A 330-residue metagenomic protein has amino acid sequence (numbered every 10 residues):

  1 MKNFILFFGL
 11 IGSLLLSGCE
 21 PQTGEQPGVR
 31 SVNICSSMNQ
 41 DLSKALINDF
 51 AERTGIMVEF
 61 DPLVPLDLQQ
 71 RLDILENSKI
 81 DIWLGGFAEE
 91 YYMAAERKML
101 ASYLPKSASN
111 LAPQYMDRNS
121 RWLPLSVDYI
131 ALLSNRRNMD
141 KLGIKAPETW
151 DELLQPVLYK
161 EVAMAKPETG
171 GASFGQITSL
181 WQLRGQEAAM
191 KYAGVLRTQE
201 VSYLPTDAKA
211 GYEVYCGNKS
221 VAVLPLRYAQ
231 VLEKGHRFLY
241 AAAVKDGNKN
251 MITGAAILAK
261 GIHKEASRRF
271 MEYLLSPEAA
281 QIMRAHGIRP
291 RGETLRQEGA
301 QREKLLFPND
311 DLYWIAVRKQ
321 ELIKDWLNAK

Functional and structural regions predicted by a protein language model:
M1-S31: Short, low-complexity disordered leader/linker segments with a strong preference for bacterial N-terminal type II
C19-M93: Early extracytoplasmic/lumenal segment of secretory-pathway proteins
S37, S78-N218: Extracytoplasmic ligand-binding site segments that recognize negatively charged/polar headgroups
E89-M93, Y215-F238: A ligand-binding cleft/hinge motif common to bilobed small-molecule-binding domains
N110-P113, D128, Y192-R197, Y203-L204 (+2 more regions): Periplasmic-binding protein-like
L133-N138, M251-A266, I282-M283: A bilobed periplasmic-binding-protein/Venus flytrap-type ligand-binding module shared by bacterial periplasmic
E161-A165, L274-T294: Periplasmic-binding protein-like
A189, E293-K330: An extracytoplasmic/periplasmic, membrane-proximal ligand-sensing/linker region
